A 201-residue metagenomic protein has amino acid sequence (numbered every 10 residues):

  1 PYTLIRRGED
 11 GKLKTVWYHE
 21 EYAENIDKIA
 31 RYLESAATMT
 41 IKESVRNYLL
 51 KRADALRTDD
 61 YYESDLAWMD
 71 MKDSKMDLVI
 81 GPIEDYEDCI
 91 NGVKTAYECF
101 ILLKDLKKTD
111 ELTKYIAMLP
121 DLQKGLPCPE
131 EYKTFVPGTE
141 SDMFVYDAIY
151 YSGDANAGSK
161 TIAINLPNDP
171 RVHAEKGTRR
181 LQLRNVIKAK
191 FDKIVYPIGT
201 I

Functional and structural regions predicted by a protein language model:
P1-T15: A cross-kingdom signal targeting lumenal/periplasmic-facing segments of multi-pass membrane and secretory-pathway
T15-I201: Contiguous, non-catalytic segments that form substrate-binding/exosite surfaces or channel walls
